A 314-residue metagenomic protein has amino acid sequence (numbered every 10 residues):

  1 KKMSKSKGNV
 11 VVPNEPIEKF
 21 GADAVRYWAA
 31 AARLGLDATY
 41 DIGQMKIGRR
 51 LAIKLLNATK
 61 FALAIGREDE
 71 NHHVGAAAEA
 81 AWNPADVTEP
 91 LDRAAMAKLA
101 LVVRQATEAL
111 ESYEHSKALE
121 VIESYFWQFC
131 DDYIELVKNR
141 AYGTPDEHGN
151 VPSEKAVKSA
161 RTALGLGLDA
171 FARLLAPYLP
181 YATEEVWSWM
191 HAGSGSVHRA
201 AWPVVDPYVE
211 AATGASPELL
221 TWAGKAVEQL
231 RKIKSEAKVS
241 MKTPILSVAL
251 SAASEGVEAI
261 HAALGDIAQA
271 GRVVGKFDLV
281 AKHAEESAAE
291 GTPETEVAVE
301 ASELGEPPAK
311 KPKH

Functional and structural regions predicted by a protein language model:
K1-V12, I17-E18, D41-H314: Feature 926 captures the class I aminoacyl-tRNA synthetase adenylation module centered on the KMSKS loop
G21: Short helix- or helix-capping micro-motifs that position conserved polar/aromatic residues at function-defining sites
Y27-W28: Non-catalytic, structured segments within soluble enzyme domains
